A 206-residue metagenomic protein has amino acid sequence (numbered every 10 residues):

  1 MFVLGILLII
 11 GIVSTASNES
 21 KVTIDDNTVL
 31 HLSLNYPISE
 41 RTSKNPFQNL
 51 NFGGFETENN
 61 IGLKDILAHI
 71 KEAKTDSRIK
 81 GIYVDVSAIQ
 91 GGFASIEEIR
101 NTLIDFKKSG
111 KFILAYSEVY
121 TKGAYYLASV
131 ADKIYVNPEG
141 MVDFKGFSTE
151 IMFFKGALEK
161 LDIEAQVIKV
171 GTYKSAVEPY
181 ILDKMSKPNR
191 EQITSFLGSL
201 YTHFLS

Functional and structural regions predicted by a protein language model:
M1-S206: Small-residue-centered hinge/linker elements
